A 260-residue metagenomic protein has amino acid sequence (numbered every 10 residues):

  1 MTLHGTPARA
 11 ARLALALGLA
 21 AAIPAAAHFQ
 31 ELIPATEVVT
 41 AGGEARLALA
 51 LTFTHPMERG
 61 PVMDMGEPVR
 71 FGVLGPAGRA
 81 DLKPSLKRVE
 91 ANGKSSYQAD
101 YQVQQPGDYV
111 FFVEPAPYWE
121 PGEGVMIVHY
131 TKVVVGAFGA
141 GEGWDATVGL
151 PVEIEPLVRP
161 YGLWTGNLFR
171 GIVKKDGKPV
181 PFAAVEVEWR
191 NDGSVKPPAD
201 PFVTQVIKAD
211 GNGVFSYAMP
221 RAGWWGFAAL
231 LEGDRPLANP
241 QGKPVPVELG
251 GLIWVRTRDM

Functional and structural regions predicted by a protein language model:
R12-P24: Bacterial N-terminal signal peptides
H28-A48, G124-A183, W189-G193, K243-M260: Beta-strand-rich domain onsets/edges
E44, S95, V103-F111, W164-G166 (+2 more regions): Short tyrosine-centred short linear motifs in exposed loops/low-complexity segments
F53-P61: Short amphipathic, basic-aromatic surface patches that mediate peripheral association with negatively charged
E58, A116-E123, G233-N239: Short acidic/polar inter-strand loop motif in beta-rich domains
P61-R70, K178-V185: Short flexible loop/turn segments that cap and initiate beta-strands
R88-Q98, G211-V214: Aromatic sugar-binding surface patches on proteins that engage polysaccharides or sugar-phosphate polymers
S194-N212: Short, acidic Ser/Thr/Gly-rich low-complexity loop/linker segments typical of extracellular and cell-surface proteins
